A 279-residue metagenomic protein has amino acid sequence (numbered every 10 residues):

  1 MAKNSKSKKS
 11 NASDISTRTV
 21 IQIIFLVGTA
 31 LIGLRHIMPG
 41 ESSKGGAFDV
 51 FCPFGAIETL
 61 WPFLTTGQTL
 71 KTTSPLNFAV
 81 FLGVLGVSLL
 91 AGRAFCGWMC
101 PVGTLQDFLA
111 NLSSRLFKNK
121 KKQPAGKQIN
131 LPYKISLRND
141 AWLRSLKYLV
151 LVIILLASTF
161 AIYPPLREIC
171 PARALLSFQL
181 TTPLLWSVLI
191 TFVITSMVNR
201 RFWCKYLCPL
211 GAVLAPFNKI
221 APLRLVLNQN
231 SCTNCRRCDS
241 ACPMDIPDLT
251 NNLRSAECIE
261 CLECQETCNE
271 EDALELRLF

Functional and structural regions predicted by a protein language model:
M1-L249, A256-E257, L262-F279: Non-ligating segments of multi-cofactor redox enzymes
